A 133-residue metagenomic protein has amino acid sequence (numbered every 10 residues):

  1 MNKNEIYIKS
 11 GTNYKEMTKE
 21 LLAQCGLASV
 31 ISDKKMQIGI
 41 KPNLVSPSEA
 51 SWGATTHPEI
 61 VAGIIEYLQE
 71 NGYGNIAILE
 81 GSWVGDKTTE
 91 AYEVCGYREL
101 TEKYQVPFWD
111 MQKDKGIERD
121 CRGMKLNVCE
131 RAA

Functional and structural regions predicted by a protein language model:
M1-A133: N-terminal and secondary-structure boundary signal
